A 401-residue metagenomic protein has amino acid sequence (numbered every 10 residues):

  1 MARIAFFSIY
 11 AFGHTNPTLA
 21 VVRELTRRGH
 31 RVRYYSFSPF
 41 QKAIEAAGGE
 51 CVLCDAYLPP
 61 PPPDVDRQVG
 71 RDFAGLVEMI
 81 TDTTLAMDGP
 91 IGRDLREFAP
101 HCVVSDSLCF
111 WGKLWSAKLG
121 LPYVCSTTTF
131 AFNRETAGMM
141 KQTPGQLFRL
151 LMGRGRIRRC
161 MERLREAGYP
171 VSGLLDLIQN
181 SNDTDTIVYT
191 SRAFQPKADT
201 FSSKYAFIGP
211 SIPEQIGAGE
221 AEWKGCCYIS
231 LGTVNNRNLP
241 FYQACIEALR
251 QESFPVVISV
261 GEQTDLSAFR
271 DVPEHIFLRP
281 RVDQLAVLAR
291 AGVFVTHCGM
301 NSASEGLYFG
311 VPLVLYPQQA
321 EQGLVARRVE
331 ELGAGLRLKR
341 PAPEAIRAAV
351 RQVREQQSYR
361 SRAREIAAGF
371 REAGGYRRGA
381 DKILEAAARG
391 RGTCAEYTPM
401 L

Functional and structural regions predicted by a protein language model:
M1-L150, P240, A244, R250-L401: Glycosyltransferase specificity loop/lid
F7, G75-E78, R156-R163, C226-T233: Short, basic, glycine/proline-bearing loop/turn elements
S8, Y189-S191, G209-P210, L231 (+1 more regions): Pocket-edge structural micro-motifs
S38, L108-F110, R192-A193, P213 (+1 more regions): Short beta->alpha connector loops
G48, P100, D183-T184, S202 (+2 more regions): Short, well-ordered alpha-helix to beta-strand connector turns
C54, S107, T190-G219, E385-L401: C-terminal intrinsically disordered extensions
Y123-P196, S202-S203: Active-site-proximal region of nucleotide-activated glycan assembly enzymes, centered on histidine/acidic-rich loops
D199-S267: Conserved catalytic-core segment of nucleotide-activated headgroup transferases in glycan assembly
